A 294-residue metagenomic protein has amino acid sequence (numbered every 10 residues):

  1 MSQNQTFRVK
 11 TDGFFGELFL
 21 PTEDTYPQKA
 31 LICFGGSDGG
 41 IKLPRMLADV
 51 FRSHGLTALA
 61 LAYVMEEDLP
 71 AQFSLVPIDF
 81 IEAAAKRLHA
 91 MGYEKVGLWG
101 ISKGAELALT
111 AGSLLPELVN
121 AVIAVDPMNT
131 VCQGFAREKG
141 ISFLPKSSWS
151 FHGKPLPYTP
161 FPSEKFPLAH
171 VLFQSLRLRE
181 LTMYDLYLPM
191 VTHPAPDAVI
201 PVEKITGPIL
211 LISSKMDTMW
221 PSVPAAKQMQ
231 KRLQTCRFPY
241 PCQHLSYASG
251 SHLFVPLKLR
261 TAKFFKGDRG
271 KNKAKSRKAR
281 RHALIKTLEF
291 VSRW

Functional and structural regions predicted by a protein language model:
M1-Y26: N-terminal cap/lid segment of alpha/beta-hydrolase-fold proteins
P27-G36: Short beta-strand element of the alpha/beta-hydrolase
D38-D49, Y63: The serine-hydrolase catalytic nucleophile loop
G39-G40, K86-P162, T182-H193: Primarily recognizes the serine-hydrolase "nucleophile elbow" in alpha/beta-hydrolase and SGNH/GDSL folds
F51-D68: Conserved alpha/beta-hydrolase
V64-G97: Catalytic nucleophile-loop/oxyanion-hole region of alpha/beta-hydrolase and closely related hydrolase-like folds
S163-G250: Serine-hydrolase catalytic core
K227, C236-W294: C-terminal catalytic histidine-bearing segment of alpha/beta-hydrolase fold enzymes
